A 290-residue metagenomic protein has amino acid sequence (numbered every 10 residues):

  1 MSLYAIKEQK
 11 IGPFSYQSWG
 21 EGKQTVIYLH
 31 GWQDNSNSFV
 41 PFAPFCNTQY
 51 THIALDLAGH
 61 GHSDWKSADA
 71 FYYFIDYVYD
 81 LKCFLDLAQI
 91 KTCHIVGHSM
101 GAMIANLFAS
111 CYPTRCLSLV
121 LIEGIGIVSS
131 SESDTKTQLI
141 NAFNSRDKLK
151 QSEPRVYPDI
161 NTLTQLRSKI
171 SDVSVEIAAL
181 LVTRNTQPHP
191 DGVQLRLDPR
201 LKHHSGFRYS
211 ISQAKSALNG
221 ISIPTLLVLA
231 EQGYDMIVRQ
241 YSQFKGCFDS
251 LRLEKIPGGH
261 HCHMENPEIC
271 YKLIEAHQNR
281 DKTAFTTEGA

Functional and structural regions predicted by a protein language model:
M1-V26, N47-Y50, I90-K91, E275 (+1 more regions): Alpha/beta-hydrolase fold catalytic core
G12, A54-V96: Active-site loop/oxyanion-hole signature of alpha/beta-hydrolase fold enzymes
S18-D64: Conserved HGGG/HGGXW glycine-rich cap/lid loop of the alpha/beta-hydrolase fold
G97-G101, A105: Gly/Ala-rich beta-loop-alpha elbow adjacent to hydrolase catalytic centers
L117-V156: Flexible "cap/lid" loop of the alpha/beta hydrolase fold
S152-R208: Conserved alpha/beta-hydrolase catalytic His-Asp/Glu region
P188-G246: Conserved serine/cysteine hydrolase catalytic core
G258-P267, Y271: Catalytic histidine-centered segment of alpha/beta-hydrolase-like enzymes
